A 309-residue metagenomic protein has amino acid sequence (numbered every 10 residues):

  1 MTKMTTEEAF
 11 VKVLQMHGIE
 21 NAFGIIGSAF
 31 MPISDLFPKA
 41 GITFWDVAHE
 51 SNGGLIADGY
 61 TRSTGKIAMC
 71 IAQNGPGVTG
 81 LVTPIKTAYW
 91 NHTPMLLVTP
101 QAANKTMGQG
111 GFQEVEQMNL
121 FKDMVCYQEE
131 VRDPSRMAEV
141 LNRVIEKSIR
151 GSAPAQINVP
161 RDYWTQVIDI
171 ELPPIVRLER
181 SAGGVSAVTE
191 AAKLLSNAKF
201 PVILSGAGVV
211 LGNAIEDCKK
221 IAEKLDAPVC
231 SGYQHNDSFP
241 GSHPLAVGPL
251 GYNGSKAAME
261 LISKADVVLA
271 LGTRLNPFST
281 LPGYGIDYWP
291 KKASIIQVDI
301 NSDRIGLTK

Functional and structural regions predicted by a protein language model:
M1-K309: N-terminal alpha/beta PP-like core and its mobile active-site loop of ThDP/TPP-dependent enzymes
